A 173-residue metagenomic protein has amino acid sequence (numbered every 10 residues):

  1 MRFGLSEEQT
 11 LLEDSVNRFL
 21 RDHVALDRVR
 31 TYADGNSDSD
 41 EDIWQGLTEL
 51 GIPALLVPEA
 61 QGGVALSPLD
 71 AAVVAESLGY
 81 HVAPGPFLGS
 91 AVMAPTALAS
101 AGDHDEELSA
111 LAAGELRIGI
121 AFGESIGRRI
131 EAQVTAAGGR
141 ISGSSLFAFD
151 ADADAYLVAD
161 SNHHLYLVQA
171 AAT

Functional and structural regions predicted by a protein language model:
M1-E8: Intrinsic disorder at enzyme termini
Q9, V16, S90-S100, G114-I120 (+1 more regions): Structured catalytic cores of enzymes that bind and process phosphorylated ligands/cofactors
D27-G35: C-terminal helix-coil-helix/basic helical segment that borders enzyme active sites and/or dimer interfaces and provides
S39-G51: Active-site-flanking structural segment that lines cofactor/substrate pockets
E49-D105, F149: Internal helix-loop-helix
D105-T173: FAD-binding core of flavoproteins
